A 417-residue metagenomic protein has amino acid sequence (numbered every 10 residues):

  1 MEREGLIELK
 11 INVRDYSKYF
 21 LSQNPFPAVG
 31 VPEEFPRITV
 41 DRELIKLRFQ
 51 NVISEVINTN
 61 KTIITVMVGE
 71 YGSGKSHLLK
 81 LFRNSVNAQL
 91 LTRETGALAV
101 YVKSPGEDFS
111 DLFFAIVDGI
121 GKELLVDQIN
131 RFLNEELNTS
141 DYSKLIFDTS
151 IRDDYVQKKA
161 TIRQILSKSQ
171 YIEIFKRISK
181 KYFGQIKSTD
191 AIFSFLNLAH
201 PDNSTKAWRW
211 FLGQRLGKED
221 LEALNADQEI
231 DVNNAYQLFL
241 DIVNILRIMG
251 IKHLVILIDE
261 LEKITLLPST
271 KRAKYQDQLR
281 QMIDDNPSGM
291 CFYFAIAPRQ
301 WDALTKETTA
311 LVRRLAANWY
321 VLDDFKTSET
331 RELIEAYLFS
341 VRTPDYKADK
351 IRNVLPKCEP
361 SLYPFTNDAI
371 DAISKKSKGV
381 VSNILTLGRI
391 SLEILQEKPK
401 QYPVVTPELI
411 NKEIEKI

Functional and structural regions predicted by a protein language model:
M1-I63, L145-D154, A160, Q164 (+1 more regions): A short, basic N-terminal segment
E2-F26, V40, L44-K46, P201-F365: The catalytic "switch" region of P-loop NTPases
E2-G5, I165, R177-K180, K187-L198 (+2 more regions): C-terminal alpha-helical "lid" subdomain
G5-T39, V68, A88-Q89, R93-V126 (+5 more regions): Extended charged low-complexity segments that act as oligomerization/scaffolding linkers
N51, E55, D118, S194 (+2 more regions): Short, hydrophobic/amphipathic alpha-helical patches that form generic packing surfaces within helical domains
S54-N58, L81-E94, Q281-D285, T309-R314: Short, surface-exposed basic-aromatic patches at helix termini and helix-loop junctions that form
I64, G69-M249, V381: P-loop NTPase nucleotide-binding core
H77, Y142-I146, I264-L267, K400-Y402: Eukaryote-specific, cytoplasm-facing alpha-helical/coiled-coil scaffolding segments in long proteins
